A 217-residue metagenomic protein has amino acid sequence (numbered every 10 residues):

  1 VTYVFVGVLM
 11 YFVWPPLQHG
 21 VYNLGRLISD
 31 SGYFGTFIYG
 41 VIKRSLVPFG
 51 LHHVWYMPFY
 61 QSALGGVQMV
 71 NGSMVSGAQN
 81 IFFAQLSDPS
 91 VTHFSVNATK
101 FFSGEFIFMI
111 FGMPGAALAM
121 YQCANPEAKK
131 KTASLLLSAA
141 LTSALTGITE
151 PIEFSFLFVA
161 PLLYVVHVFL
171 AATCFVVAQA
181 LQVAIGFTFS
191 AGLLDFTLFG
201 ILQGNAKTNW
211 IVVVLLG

Functional and structural regions predicted by a protein language model:
V1-S62, G186, S190, L194-F199 (+1 more regions): Signature of multi-pass transmembrane helix bundles
V4, G40-S45, F59-G66, F102 (+4 more regions): Transmembrane helix-bundle signature of multi-pass membrane transporters/permeases
F5, F108, P161: Conserved aromatic-histidine-acidic binding/catalytic patches
D30-F101: Interfacial loop/helix-cap signal at membrane boundaries in integral membrane proteins
G32, S45, I107-F111, L135: Alpha-helical transmembrane segments
Y56-Y60, K100-E127, L216-G217: Transmembrane alpha-helical segments in integral membrane proteins
M69-A98, P114-A117, Q122, L135-G217: Transmembrane alpha-helical segments and their short flanking loops that form helix-hairpins/helix-helix interfaces
K131-T132: Membrane-interfacial loop-to-transmembrane alpha-helix junctions, especially the N-terminal start
